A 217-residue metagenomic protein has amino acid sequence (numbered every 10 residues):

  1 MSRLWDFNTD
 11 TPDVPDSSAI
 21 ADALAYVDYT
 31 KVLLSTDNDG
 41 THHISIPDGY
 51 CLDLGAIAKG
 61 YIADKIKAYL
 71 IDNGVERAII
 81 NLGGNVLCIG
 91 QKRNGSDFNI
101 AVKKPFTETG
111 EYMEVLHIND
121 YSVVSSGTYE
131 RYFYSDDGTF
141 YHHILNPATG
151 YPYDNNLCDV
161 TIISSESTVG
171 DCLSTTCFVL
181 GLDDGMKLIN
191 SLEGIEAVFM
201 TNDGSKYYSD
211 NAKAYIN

Functional and structural regions predicted by a protein language model:
M1-N217: Mature catalytic core of soluble alpha/beta enzymes
